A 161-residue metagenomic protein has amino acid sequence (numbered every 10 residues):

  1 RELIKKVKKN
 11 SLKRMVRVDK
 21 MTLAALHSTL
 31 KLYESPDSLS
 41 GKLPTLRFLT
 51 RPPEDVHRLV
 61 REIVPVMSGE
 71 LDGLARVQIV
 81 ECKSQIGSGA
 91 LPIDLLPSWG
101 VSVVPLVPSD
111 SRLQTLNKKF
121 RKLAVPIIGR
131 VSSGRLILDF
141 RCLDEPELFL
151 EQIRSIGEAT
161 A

Functional and structural regions predicted by a protein language model:
R1-S68: Active-site C-terminal subdomain of aminotransferase-like
E2, S98, L123-V125: Short coil/turn connectors at secondary-structure junctions
N10, E70-G73, L123: Structured helix-beta-strand junction loops
R14, A25, V77-V80, T115 (+1 more regions): Long, hydrophilic "mature protein body" segments
R14, T22-A24, A75, P97-V101 (+2 more regions): Structural beta-strand/beta-sheet cores of well-ordered domains, especially the beta-sheet scaffolds that support
M15-V18, P36-K42, L71-V80, I128-S133: Flexible, glycine/charged-enriched surface loops at secondary-structure junctions
S35, P105-A161: PLP-dependent enzyme catalytic core of the Aspartate aminotransferase-like
R47-F48, E54-H57, R61, S68-N117: Conserved PLP-binding catalytic core of the aspartate aminotransferase-like
